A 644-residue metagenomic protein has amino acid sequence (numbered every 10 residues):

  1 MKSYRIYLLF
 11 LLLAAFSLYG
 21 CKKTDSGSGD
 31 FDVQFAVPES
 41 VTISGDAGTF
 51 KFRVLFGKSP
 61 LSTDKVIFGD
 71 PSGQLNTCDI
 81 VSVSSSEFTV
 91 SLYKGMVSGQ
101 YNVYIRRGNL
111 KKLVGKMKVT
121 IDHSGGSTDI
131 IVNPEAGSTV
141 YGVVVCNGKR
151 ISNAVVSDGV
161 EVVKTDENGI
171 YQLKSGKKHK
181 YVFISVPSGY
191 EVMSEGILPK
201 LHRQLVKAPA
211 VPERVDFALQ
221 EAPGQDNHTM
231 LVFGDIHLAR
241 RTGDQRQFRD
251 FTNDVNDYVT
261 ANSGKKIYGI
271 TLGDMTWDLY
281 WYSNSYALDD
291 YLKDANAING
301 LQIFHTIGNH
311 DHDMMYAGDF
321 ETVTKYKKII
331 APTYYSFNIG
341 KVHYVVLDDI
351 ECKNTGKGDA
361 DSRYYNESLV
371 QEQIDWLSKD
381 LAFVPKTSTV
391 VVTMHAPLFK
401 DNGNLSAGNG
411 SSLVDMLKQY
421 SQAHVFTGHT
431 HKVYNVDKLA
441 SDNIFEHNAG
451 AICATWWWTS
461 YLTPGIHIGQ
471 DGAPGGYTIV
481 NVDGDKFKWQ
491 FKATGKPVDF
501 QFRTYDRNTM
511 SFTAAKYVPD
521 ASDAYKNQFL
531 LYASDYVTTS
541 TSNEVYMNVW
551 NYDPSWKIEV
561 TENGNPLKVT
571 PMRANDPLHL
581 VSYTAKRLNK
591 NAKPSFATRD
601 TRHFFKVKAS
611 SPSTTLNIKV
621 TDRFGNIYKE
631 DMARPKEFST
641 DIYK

Functional and structural regions predicted by a protein language model:
L11, A15-T42, K112, K118-E135: Bacterial Sec-dependent N-terminal signal peptides
G29-L113, G159-E161: Immunoglobulin-like IPT/TIG beta-sandwich domains and homologous Ig-like subdomains
L61-T63, G137-V160: Short, ordered, surface-exposed loop/turn motifs in non-cytosolic proteins
F88, N109-L110, D158, H179-L205: A short, solvent-exposed loop/turn motif at the edges and junctions of modular extracellular/periplasmic domains
G126-D129, N133-V140, I197-V206, V211 (+4 more regions): Metal-dependent phosphoesterase/phosphodiesterase active-site architecture
I131-T139, C146-N147, G189-Y282, K644: N-terminal active-site segment of His-dependent metallophosphoesterases
S157-S175: Short, acidic Ser/Thr/Gly-rich low-complexity loop/linker segments typical of extracellular and cell-surface proteins
S188-V211, Y280-V384, G408-H424, N435-D483 (+1 more regions): Extended active-site neighborhood of metal-dependent phosphoesterases/phosphodiesterases
